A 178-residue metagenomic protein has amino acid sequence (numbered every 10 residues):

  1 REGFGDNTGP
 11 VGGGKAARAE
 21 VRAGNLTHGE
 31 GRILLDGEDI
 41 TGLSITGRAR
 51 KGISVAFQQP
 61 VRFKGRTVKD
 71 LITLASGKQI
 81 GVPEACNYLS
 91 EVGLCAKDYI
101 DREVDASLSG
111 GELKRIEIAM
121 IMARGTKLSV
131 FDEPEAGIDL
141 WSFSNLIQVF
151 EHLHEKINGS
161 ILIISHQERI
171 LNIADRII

Functional and structural regions predicted by a protein language model:
A23: Helix-to-loop junction immediately C-terminal to a conserved catalytic motif
R32-L34, E38-D39: ATP-binding/catalytic-site motifs of ATP-hydrolyzing domains
D39-S54: ABC ATPase NBD coupling module
Q59, G65-E84: Q-loop/switch helix immediately C-terminal to the Walker
I118: Hydrophobic anchor residue at the start of the ABC signature
I121-M122: ABC ATPase C-loop
V130-P134, W141: Walker B catalytic motif
F143-K156: Helical segment within the ABC ATPase nucleotide-binding domain
